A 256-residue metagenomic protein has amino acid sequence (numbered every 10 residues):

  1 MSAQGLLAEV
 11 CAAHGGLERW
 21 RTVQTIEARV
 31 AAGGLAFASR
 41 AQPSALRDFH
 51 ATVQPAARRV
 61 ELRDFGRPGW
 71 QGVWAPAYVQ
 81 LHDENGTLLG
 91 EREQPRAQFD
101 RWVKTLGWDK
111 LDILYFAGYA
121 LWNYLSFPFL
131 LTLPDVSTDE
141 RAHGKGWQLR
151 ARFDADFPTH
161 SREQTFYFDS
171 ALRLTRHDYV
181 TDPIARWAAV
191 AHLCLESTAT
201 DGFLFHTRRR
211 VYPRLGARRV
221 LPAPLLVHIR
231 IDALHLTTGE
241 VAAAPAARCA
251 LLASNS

Functional and structural regions predicted by a protein language model:
M1-A13, A247-S256: Amphipathic/hydrophobic helical signal segments and adjacent flexible N-terminal regions that mediate secretion
S2-G5, D83-F157, A185: Flexible, processing/modification-adjacent segments and terminal tails in exported/periplasmic/extracellular proteins
A12, L17-G90, D135: N-terminal mature ectodomain segment of secretory-pathway/periplasmic proteins
T22, F49-E61, Q71-N85, A142-G146 (+3 more regions): Short, solvent-exposed coil/turn segments at beta-strand boundaries
R67-H82, G86-D109, R219-L236, A244: Catalytic loop of the DD-peptidase/beta-lactamase superfamily, centered on the K-T-G motif and neighboring
Q71-Y78, Q94-D100, L195-T198, R210-L215 (+1 more regions): A general structural signal for short secondary-structure boundary/capping elements
F127-D139, P224-S256: Intrinsically disordered terminal and processing segments
W147-A243: Gly/Pro-enriched, hydrophobic low-complexity segments that function as extracytoplasmic propeptides/linkers
